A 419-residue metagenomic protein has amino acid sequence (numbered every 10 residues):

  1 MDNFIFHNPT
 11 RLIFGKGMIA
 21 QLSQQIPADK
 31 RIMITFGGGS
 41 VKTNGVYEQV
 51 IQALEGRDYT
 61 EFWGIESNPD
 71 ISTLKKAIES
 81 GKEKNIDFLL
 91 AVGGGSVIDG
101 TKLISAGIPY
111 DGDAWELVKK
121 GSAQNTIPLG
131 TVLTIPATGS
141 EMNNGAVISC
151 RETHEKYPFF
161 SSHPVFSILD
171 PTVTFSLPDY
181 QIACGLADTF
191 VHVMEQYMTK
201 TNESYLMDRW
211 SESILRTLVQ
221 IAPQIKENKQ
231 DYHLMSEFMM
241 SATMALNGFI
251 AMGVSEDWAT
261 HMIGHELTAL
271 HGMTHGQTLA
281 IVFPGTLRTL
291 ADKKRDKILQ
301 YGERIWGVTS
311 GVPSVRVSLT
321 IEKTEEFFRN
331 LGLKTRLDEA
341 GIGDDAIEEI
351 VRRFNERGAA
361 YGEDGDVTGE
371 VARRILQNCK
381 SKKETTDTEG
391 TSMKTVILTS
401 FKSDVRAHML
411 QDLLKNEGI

Functional and structural regions predicted by a protein language model:
M1-F88, L337: ATP/NTP phosphate-donor binding region
T10, A20, Y110-L206, Q300: A glycine/threonine-rich phosphate-anchoring loop and its flanking beta-alpha core in nucleotide/phosphate-binding
I78, V97-D111, M142-N143: Short Gly/Thr/Asp-enriched flexible loops that form oxyanion-binding sites at enzyme active sites
I86-K102, T134-S140, L270-M273: Glycine/serine-rich anion-binding loops at beta->alpha junctions that coordinate negatively charged ligand groups
Q196, K200-K323: Active-site segments that bind and position negatively charged phosphate/pyrophosphate groups
V308-E389: C-terminal charged capping/lid subdomain of soluble metabolic enzymes
G390-I419: Acidic/polar low-complexity segments and flexible, solvent-exposed patches
